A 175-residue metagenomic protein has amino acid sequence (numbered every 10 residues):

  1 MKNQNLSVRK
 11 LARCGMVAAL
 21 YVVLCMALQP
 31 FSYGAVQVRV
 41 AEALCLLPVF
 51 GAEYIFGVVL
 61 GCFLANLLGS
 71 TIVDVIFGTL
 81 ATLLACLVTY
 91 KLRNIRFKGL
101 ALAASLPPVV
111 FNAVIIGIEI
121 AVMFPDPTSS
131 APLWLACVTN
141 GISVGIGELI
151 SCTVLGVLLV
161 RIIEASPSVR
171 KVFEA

Functional and structural regions predicted by a protein language model:
K2-F56: Hydrophobic transmembrane alpha-helices
Y21, V58-N66: Small-polar-interrupted transmembrane alpha-helices in polytopic inner-membrane proteins
P30-A35, A43, F63-A81, V88-A175: Membrane-embedded alpha-helical hairpins and interfacial helices in multi-pass inner-membrane proteins
P48-V58, R93-L102: Membrane-helix interface "capping/anchor" motifs
